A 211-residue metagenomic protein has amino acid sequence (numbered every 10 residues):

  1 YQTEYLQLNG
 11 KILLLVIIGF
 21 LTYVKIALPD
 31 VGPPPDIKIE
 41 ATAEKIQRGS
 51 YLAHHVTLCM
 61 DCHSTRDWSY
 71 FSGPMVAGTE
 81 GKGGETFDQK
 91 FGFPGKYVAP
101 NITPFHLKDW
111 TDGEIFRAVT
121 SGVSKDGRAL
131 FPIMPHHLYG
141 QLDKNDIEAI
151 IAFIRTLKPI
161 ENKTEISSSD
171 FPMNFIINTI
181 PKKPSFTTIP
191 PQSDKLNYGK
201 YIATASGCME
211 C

Functional and structural regions predicted by a protein language model:
Q2-V31: N-terminal type II signal-anchor transmembrane helix that functions as the membrane-insertion/stop-transfer segment
D30-H54, I176-T204: Electrostatic cytochrome c docking/interface patches
E44, R48, N101, E114 (+5 more regions): Extracytoplasmic/secreted proteins, especially bacterial periplasmic and envelope-associated proteins
G49, V56-R66, I150, G199-I202 (+1 more regions): The canonical Cys-X-X-Cys-His
H54-T57, Y97-A99, A129-F131, A205: Extracytoplasmic
C62-W68, T120-S121, P135, R155-T156 (+1 more regions): Detector for the c-type heme attachment site
R66-E114, L130-K144, S168-I180: Gly/Gly-Pro-rich "capping" loops immediately C-terminal to redox-active cysteine motifs in periplasmic/lumenal
T111-S124, Y139-T164: C-terminal capping alpha-helices of c-type cytochrome domains
